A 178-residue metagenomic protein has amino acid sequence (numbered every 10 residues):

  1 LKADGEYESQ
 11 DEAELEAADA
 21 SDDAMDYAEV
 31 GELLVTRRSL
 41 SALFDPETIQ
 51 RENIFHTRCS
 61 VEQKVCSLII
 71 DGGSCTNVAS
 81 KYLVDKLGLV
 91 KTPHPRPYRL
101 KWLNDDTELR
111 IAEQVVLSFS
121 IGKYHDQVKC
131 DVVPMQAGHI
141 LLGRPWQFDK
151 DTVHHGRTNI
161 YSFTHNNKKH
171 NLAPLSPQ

Functional and structural regions predicted by a protein language model:
L1-H154, H170-Q178: Acidic, Ser/Thr- and Pro-rich low-complexity intrinsically disordered regions characteristic of mobile genetic element
V153-S162: Amphipathic alpha-helical blocks
T164-K168: Short acidic-glycine loop/turn motifs at beta-strand connectors
